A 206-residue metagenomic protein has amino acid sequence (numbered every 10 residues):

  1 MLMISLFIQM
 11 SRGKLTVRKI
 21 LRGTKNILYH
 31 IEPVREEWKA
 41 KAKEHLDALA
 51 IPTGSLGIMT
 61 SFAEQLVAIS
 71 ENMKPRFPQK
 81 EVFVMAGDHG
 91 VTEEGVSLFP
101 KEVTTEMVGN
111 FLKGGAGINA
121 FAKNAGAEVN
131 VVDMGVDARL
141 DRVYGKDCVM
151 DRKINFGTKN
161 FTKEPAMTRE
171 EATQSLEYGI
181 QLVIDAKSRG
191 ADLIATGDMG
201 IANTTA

Functional and structural regions predicted by a protein language model:
T16-A206: N-terminal loops that bind phosphate or other acidic moieties and the adjacent beta-alpha structural core
